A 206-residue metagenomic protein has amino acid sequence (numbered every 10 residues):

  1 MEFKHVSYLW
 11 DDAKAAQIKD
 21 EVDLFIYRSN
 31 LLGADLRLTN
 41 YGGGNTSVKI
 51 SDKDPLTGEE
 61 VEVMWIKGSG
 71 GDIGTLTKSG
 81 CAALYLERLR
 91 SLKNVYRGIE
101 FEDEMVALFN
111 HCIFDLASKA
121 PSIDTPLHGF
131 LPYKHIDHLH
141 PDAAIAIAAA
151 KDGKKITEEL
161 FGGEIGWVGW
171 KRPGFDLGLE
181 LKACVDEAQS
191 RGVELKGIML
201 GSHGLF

Functional and structural regions predicted by a protein language model:
M1-F206: Glycine-rich flexible loops
